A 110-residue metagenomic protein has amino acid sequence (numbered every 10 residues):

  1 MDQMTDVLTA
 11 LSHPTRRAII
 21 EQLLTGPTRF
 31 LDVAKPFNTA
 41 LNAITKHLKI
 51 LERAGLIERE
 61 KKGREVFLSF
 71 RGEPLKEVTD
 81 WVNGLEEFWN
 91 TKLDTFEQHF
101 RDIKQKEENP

Functional and structural regions predicted by a protein language model:
M1-T5, A10, E21-L41, K49-A54 (+2 more regions): C-terminal regulatory/oligomerization modules of transcriptional regulators
R16-I19: Short alpha-helical "packing" element that flanks the helix-turn-helix/winged-helix DNA-binding module
K61-F67: Short, Lys/Arg-rich nucleic-acid/phosphate-binding segment
